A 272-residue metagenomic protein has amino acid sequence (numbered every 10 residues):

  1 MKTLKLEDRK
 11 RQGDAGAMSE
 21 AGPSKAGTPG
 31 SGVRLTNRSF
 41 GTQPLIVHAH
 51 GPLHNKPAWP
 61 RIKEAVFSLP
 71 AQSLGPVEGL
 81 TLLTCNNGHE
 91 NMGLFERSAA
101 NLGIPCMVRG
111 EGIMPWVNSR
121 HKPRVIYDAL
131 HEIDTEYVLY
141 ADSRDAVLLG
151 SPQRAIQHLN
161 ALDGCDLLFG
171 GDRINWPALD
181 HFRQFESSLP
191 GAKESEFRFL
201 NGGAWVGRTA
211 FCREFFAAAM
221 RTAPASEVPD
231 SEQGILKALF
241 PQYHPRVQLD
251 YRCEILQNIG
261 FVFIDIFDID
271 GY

Functional and structural regions predicted by a protein language model:
M1, M114-A141, V147-S151, I156 (+2 more regions): A conserved donor-nucleotide-binding helix/loop in the catalytic core of Leloir-type glycosyltransferases
M1-W59, F197-Y272: Catalytic core and acceptor-binding pocket of nucleotide-sugar-dependent glycosyltransferases
S31-R34, M92, V125-I126, G191-K193: Eukaryotic intrinsically disordered and solvent-exposed regulatory patches
V47-Y137, G164, A210, H244: N-terminal anchoring/stem segment of glycosyltransferases
G93, L148-Q153, L179-H181, K237-A238 (+1 more regions): A short acidic (Asp/Glu
S98, A129, H158, F215-A218 (+1 more regions): Alpha-helical recognition domains of nuclear gene-regulatory proteins
C106-W116, L168-R173, E227-Q233, D250-I255: A generic structural motif
A146-K193: Conserved donor-nucleotide/metal-binding helix-loop-beta segment in metal-dependent transferases, i.e., the alpha-helix
